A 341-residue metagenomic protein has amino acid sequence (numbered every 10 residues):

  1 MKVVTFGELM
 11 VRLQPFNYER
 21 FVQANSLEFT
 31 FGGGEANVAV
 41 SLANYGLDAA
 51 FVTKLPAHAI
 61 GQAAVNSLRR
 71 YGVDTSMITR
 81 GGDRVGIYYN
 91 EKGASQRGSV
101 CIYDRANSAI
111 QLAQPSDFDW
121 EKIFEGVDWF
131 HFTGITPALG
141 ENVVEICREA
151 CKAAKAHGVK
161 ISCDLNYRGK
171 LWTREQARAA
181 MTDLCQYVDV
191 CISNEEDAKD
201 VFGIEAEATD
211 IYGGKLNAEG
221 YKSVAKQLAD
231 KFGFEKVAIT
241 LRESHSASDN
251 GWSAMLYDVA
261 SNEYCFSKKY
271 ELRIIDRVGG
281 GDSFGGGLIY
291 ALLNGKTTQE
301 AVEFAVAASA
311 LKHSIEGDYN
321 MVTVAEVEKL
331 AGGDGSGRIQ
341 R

Functional and structural regions predicted by a protein language model:
M1-R20: Positively charged, low-complexity intrinsically disordered leader regions
L9-P15, N37-N44: Beta-barrel outer-membrane channel/assembly domains of diderm bacteria
R20-A39: Short catalytic helix/loop segments, enriched in acidic residues and glycine and frequently bearing histidine
T30, V38-D48, A291-N294: Alpha-helix C-terminal capping segments
D48-P137, V327-R341: Conserved N-terminal subdomain of the carbohydrate kinase-like
K155-K160, F232-E235: A short helix->loop->beta-strand "cap" motif at the edges of active sites that frequently abuts
L171-A260: Conserved phosphate/ATP/ADP-binding segment of small-molecule kinases
Y264-D334: Conserved post-catalytic alpha-helical subdomain immediately downstream of the catalytic base and nucleotide-binding
